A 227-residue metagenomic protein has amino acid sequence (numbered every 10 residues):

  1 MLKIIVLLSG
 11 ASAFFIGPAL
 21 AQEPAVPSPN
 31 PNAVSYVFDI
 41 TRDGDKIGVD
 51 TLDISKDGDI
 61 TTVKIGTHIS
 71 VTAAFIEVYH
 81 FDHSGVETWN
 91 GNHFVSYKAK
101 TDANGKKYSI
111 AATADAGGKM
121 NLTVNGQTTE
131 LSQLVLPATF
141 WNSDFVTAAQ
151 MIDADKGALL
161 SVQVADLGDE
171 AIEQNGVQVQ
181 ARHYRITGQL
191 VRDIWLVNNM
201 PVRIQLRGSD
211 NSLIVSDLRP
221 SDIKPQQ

Functional and structural regions predicted by a protein language model:
I5-I16: Bacterial N-terminal signal peptides
A19-P27: Boundary at the C-terminal end of the N-terminal hydrophobic targeting segment
P29-A33, K98-A181, R185, Q189 (+2 more regions): Solvent-exposed helix/loop surface patches that form functional interfaces
A33-D115, L206-G208: N-terminal mature ectodomain segment of secretory-pathway/periplasmic proteins
I40, T88, L122, I172 (+1 more regions): Short aromatic-centered micro-motifs
I60-S70, H80, V86, Q180-P225: Gly/Pro-enriched, hydrophobic low-complexity segments that function as extracytoplasmic propeptides/linkers
